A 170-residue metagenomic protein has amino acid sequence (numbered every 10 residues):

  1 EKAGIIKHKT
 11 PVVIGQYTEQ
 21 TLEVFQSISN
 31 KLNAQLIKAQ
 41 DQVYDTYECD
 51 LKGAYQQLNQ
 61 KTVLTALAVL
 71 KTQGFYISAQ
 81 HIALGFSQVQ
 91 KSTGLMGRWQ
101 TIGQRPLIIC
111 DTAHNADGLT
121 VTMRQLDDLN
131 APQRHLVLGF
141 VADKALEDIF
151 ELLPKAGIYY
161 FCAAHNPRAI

Functional and structural regions predicted by a protein language model:
E1-G4, T46-I158: Nucleotide phosphate-binding/pyrophosphate-handling subdomain across enzymes that bind or process nucleotide phosphates
E1-Q16: Flexible active-site lid/hinge loop adjacent to a nucleotide/diphosphate and Mg2+-phosphate binding pocket
K9, L70-K71, A163: Short amphipathic alpha-helical interaction patches enriched in hydrophobic/aromatic residues with interspersed Lys/Arg
V12-V13, D50, L136, A163: Short, contiguous strand/loop micro-motifs
G15-K38, Q57, L107-C110, A116 (+1 more regions): C-terminal helical cap/extension that packs against the catalytic core of soluble nucleotide-cofactor enzymes
Q16, A39-D41, H81-A83: Short loop/turn and capping residues at structural boundaries
Q42-T46, P167-R168: A short acidic, often aromatic-flanked loop/helix-cap motif at beta-alpha or helix-coil junctions that lines enzyme
